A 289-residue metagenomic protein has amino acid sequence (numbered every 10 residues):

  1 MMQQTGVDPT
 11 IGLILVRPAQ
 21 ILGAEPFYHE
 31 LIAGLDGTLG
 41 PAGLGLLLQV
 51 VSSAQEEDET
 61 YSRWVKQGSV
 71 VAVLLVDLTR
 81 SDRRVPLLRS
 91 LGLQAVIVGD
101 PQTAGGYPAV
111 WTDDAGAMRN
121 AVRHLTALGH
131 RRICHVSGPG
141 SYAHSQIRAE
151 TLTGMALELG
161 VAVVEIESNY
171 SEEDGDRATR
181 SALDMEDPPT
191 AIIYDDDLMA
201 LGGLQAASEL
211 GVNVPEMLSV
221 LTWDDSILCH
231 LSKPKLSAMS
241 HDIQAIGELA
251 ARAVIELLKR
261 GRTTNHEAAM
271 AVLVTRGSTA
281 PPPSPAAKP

Functional and structural regions predicted by a protein language model:
M1, L31-L44, R89-I97, P101-P289: Bacterial carbohydrate/catabolite-sensing allosteric modules
M2-R123: Alpha-helical recognition/docking segments in bacterial nutrient-uptake and carbohydrate-utilization systems
